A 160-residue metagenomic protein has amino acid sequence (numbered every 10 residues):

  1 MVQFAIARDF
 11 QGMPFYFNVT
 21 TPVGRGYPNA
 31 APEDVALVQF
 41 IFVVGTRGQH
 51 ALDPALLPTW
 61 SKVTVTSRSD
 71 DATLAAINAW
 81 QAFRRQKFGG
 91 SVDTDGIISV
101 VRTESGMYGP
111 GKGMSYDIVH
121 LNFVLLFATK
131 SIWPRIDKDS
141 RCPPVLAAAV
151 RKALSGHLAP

Functional and structural regions predicted by a protein language model:
M1-P160: Cell-envelope/ECM-targeting effectors and their regulatory/trafficking segments
